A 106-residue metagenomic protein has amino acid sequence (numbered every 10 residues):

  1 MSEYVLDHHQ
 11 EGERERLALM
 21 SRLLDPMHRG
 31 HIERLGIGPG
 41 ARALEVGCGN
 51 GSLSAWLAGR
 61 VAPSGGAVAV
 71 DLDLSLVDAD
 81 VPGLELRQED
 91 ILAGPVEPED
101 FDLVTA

Functional and structural regions predicted by a protein language model:
S2-D25: Class I SAM-dependent methyltransferase Rossmann-like catalytic core, especially the SAM/SAH-binding loop
E11, A18, G40, V70 (+1 more regions): Short, glycine-/small- and polar/acidic-enriched structural segments that line small-molecule recognition paths
R22-R42, W56: Conserved alpha-helix/loop element of class I SAM-dependent methyltransferases that forms part of the SAM/SAH-binding
L44, G49-G94: Class I SAM-dependent methyltransferase SAM/SAH-binding core
G94-V104: A short acidic, Gly/Pro-enriched loop at the edge of an enzyme's catalytic core that lines a small-molecule cofactor
